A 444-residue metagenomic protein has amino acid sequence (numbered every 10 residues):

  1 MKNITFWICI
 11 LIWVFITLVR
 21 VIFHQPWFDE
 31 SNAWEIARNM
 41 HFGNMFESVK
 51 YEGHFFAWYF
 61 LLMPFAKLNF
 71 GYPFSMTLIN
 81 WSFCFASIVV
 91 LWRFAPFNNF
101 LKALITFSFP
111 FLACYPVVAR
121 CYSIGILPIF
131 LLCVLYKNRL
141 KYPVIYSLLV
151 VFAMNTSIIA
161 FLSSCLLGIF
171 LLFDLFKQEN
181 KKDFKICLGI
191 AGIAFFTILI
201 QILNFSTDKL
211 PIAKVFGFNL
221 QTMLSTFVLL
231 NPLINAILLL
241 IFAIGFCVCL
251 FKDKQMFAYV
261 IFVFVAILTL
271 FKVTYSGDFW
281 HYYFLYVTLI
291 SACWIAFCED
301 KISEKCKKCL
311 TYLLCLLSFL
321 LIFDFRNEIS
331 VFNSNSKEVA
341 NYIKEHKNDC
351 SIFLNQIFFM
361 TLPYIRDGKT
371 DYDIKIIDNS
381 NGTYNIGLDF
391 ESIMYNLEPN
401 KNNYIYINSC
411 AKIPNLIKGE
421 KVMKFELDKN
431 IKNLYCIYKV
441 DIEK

Functional and structural regions predicted by a protein language model:
N3-F6, L91-F111, I126-L127: Transmembrane-helix signature of polytopic, membrane-embedded enzymes that assemble or transfer cell-envelope glycans
F6-C9, G189-G192, I241, D300-F323: Signature aromatic-anchored transmembrane alpha helix within multi-pass, membrane-resident enzymes that catalyze glycan
W7-L11, L78-F100, C247: Transmembrane-helix motifs of polytopic, lipid-linked glycan transferases
F15, M45, A113-Y115, F130-L131 (+2 more regions): Membrane-interface alpha helices of multi-pass inner-membrane proteins
W34-I36, F42-G43, S48-S82: Short hydrophobic/aromatic helix or loop-helix immediately within or flanking a transmembrane segment in polytopic
V117-S123: Short acidic/glycine- and proline-prone juxtamembrane loop motifs at membrane-interface regions of multi-pass membrane
E328-K337, E345-I393, P399-P414: Short periplasmic/luminal acceptor-recognition loop of GT-C membrane glycosyltransferases, typified by
I393-K444: Aromatic/acidic, Gly/Pro-rich catalytic loop(s) in extracytoplasmic/lumenal soluble domains of multi-pass membrane
